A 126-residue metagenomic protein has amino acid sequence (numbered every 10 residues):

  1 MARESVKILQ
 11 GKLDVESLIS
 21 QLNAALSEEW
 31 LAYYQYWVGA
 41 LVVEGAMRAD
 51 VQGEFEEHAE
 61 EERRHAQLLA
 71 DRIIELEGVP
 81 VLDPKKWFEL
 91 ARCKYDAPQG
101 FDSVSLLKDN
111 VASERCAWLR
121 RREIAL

Functional and structural regions predicted by a protein language model:
A2-V6, A32-Q35: Short acidic/polar alpha-helix capping motifs at helix-coil junctions
R3-A25, S103: Disorder-to-helix initiation segments
G11, V43, I124-L126: A domain-level signal for the structural core that forms small-molecule/cofactor-binding pockets and catalytic centers
L13, S17, A46-E57, D102-S105: A structural signal for alpha-helical segments
D14, E57, R64, L90 (+1 more regions): Short alpha-helix boundary/capping motifs
E16, E60, A112-R115: Residue-level marker of alpha-helix boundaries and capping positions
Q21-E28, A32-Q35, G39, D71-R72 (+1 more regions): Acidic/histidine-rich alpha-helical segments that form the ligand environment of transition-metal centers
A32-K86: Conserved alpha-helical segments that form or flank metal/cofactor-binding pockets of metalloenzymes
